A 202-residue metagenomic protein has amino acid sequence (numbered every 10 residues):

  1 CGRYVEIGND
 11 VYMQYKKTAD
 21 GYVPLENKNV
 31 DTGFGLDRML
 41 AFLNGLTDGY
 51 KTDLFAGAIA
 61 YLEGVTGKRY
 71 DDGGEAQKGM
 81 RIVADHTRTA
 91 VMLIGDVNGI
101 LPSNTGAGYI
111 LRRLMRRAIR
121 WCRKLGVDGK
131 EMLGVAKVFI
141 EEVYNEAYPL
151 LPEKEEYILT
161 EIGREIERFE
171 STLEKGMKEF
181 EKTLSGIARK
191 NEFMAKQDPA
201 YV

Functional and structural regions predicted by a protein language model:
C1-Y148, L159, E165-D198: Structured aminoacyl-transfer and RNA-binding surfaces used for tRNA recognition/handling in the translation apparatus
Y148-K154: Flexible hinge/switch segments at interdomain interfaces of large molecular machines
